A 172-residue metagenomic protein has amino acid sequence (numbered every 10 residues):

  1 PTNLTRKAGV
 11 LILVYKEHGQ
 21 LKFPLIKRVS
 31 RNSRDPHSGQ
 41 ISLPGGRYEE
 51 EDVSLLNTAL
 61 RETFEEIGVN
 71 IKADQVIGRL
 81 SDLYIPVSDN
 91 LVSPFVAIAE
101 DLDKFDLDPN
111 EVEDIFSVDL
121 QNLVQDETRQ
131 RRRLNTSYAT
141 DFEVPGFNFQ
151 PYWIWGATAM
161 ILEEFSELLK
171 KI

Functional and structural regions predicted by a protein language model:
T2-L43: N-terminal strand-loop-strand
L13-V14, T158-F165: Buried hydrophobic packing segments
S33, R47-V144, N148-Q150, I154 (+1 more regions): Unchanged
